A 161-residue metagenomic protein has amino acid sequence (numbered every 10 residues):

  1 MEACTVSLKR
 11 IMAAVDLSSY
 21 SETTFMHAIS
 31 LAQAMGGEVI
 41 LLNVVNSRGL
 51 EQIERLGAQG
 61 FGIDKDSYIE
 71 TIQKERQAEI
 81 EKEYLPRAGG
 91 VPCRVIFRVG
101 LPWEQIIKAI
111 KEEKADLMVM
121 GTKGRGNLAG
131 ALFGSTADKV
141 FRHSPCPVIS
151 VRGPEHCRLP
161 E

Functional and structural regions predicted by a protein language model:
M1-V6, A34, L85-M118, E155-E161: Structural beta-alpha unit
E2-F61, H156: Small/aliphatic-rich secondary-structure junction motif
T24, E51-E54, I107-K108, A131-L132 (+1 more regions): Short, well-ordered secondary-structure micro-motifs
L42, R94-R98, I149: General small-molecule cofactor/ligand-binding pocket signal
L56-G60, E112-E113, T136-A137: Short, hinge-like loop/turn segments at secondary-structure boundaries
F61-A78: A short acidic, glycine-rich active-site loop that binds or catalyzes chemistry on phosphate/adenosine moieties
L117-K139, G153, C157-P160: Glycine-rich, Arg-bearing micro-motifs that act as flexible, cationic patches
C146-P154: Short, flexible loop segments at boundaries between secondary-structure elements
